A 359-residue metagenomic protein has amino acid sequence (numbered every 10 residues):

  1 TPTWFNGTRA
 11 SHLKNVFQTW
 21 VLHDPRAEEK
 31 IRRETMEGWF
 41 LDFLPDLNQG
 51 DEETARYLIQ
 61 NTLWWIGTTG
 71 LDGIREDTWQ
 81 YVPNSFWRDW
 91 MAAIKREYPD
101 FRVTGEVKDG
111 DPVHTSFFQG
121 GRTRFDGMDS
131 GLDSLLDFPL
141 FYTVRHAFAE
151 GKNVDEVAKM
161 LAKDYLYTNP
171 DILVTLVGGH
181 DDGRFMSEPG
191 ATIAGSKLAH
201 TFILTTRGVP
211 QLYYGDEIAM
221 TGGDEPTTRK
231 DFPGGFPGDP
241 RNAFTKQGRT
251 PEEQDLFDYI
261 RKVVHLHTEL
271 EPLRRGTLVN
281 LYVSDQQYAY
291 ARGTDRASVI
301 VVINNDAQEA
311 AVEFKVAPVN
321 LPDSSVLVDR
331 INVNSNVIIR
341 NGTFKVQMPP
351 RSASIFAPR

Functional and structural regions predicted by a protein language model:
T1-L63, T68-T69, D89-R96, V113-H114 (+2 more regions): Substrate-binding/active-site clefts of carbohydrate-active enzymes
P2-W4, N61-L63, G67-T168, L173 (+5 more regions): Active-site-proximal helices and loops of the catalytic beta/alpha 8
T35-G50, T68-L71, V177-M186, D239-K246: Short glycine/proline-rich turn/loop motifs
T104-G105, V209-D216, E271-T277: Acidic/polar loop patches that form or flank catalytic/metal-binding clefts of enzymes that bind anionic ligands
H200-I203, R207-T221: Substrate-binding cleft of secreted/luminal carbohydrate-active enzymes
G276-A297: Surface beta-strand/loop "capping" patches
V302-D306: Asparagine-centered strand-capping/turn motif at beta-strand->loop junctions
I338-R359: C-terminal beta-strand-rich structural cap/linker in extracellular carbohydrate-active enzymes
